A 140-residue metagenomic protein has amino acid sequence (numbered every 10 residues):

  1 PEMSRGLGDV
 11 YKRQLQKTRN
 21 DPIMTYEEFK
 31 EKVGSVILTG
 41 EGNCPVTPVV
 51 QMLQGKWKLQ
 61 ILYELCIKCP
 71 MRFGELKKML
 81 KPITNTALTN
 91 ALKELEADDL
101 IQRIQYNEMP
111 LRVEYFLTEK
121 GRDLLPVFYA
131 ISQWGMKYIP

Functional and structural regions predicted by a protein language model:
P1-Q14: Single conserved hydrophobic/aromatic residue that forms the stacking wall/gate of nucleotide- or nucleobase-binding
G6, L53-K56, T118-R122: Alpha-helical hinge/cap motifs
K12-L53: N-terminal leader segment of winged-helix/HTH proteins
G40-A87, E114: N-terminal helix-turn-helix DNA-binding core of bacterial DNA-binding proteins
L59, Y63, D98, V127-I139: Alpha-helical linker/hinge and terminal dimerization helices associated with HTH transcriptional regulators
G74-Y106, P110: Canonical helix-turn-helix DNA-binding module
N107-Y129: Basic, amphipathic "hinge/linker" alpha-helix immediately C-terminal to the N-terminal HTH DNA-binding motif
